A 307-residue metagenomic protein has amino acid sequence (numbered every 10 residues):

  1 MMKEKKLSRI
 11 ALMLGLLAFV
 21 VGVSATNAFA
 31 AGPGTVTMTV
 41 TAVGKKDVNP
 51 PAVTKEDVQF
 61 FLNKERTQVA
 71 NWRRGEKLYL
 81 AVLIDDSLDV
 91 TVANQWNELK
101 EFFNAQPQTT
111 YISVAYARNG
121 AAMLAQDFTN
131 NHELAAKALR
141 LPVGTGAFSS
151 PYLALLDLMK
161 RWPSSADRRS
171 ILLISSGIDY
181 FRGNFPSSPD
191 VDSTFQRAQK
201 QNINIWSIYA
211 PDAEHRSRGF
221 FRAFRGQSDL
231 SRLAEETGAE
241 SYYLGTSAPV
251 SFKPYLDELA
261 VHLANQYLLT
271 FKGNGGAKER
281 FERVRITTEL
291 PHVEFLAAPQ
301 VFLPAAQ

Functional and structural regions predicted by a protein language model:
M1-S8: N-terminal secretory signal peptides that target proteins for export/translocation
A11-S24: Bacterial N-terminal signal peptides
F29-Q307: Scaffold/interface architecture of coatomer-like assemblies
